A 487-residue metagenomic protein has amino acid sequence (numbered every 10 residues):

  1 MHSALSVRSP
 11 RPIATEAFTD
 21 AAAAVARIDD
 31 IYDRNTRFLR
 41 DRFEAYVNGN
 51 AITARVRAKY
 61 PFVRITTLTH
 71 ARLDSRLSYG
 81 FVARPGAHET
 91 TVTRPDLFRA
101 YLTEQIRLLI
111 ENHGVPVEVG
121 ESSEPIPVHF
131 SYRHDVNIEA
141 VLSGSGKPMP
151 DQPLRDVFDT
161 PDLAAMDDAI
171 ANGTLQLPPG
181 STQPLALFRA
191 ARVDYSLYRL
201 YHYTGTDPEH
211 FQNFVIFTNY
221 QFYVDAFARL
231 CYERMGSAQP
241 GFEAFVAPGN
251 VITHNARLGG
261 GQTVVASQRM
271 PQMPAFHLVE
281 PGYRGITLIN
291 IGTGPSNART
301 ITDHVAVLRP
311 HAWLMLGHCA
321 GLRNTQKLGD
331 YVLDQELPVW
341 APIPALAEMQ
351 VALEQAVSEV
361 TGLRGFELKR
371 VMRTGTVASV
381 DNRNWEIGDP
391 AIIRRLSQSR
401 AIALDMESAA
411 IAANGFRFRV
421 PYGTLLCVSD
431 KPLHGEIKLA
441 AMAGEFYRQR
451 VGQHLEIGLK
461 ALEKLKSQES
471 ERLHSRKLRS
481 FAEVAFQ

Functional and structural regions predicted by a protein language model:
H2-A312, A320-Q487: Accessory terminal and edge-of-domain segments that mediate assembly/interaction and cofactor placement around
